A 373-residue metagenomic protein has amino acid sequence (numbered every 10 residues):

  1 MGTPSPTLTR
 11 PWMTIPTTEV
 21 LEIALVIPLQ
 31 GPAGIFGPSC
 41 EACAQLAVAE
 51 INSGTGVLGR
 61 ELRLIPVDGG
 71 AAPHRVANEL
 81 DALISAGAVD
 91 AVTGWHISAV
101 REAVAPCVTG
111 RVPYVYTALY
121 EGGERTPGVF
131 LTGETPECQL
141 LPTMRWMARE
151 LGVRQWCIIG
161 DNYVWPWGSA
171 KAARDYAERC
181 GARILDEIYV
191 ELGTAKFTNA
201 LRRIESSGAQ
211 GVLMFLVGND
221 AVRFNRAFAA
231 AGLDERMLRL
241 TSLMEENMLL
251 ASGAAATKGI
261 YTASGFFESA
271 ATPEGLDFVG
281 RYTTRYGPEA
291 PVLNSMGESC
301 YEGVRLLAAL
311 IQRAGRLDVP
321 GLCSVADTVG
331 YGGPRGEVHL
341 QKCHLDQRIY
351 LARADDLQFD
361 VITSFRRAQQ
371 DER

Functional and structural regions predicted by a protein language model:
W12-V20, A24-Q45, V67-G69, P73 (+1 more regions): Extracytoplasmic "Venus flytrap"
C43-L64: Signal peptide-proximal N-terminal region of secreted/periplasmic/extracellular or secretory-lumen proteins
P66, P73-D90, W146, A195-G208: Short, well-structured alpha-helical segments in soluble
L83-H96, T117, C157-I158, G208-F224 (+2 more regions): Periplasmic-binding protein-like
V89-I184, R236-T241, N247-A254: Extracytoplasmic ligand/sensor domains, especially the bilobed periplasmic-binding protein
R174-A263: Extracellular/periplasmic bilobed ligand-binding domains
F228-E298, A368-Q369: Extracellular/periplasmic periplasmic-binding protein-like sensory domains
R285-G297, A308-T363: Segments of small-molecule ligand-sensing domains
